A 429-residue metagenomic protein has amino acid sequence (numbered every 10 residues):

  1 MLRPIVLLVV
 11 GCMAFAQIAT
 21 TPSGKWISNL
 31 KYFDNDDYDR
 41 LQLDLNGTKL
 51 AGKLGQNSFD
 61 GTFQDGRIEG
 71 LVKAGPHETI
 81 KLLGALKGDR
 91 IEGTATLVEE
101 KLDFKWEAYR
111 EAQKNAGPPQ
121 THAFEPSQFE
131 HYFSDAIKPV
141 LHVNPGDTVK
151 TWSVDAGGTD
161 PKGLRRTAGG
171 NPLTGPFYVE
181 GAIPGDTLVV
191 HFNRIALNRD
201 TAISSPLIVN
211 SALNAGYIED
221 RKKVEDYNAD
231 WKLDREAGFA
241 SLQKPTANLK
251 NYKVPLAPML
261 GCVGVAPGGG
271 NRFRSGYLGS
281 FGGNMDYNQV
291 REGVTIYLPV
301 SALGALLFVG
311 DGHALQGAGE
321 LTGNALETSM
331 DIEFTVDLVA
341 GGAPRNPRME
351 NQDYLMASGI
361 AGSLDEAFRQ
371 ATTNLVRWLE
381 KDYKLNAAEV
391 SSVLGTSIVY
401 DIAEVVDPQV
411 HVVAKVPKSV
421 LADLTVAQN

Functional and structural regions predicted by a protein language model:
P4-M13: Sec-dependent N-terminal signal peptides
Q17-D103: Central antiparallel beta-sheet cores of small beta-barrel/beta-sandwich binding domains
A116-R165: N-terminal, Lys/Arg-enriched amphipathic/low-complexity engagement segments that precede the first folded domain
E125-S134, R166-L173, F273-F281: Short, structured beta-strand/loop micro-motifs enriched in basic residues and often containing a Trp
A156-T167, I195-P206, G304-A314, A403-V406: Short, Lys/Arg- and Gly-enriched loop/turn segments at beta-strand edges
L197-V290: Intrinsically disordered, low-complexity linker/loop segments enriched in Gly/Pro and charged/polar residues
L256-N284, N288-D365, V376: Conserved mixed alpha/beta catalytic, RNA-binding, or beta-rich assembly cores of soluble enzyme, regulatory
